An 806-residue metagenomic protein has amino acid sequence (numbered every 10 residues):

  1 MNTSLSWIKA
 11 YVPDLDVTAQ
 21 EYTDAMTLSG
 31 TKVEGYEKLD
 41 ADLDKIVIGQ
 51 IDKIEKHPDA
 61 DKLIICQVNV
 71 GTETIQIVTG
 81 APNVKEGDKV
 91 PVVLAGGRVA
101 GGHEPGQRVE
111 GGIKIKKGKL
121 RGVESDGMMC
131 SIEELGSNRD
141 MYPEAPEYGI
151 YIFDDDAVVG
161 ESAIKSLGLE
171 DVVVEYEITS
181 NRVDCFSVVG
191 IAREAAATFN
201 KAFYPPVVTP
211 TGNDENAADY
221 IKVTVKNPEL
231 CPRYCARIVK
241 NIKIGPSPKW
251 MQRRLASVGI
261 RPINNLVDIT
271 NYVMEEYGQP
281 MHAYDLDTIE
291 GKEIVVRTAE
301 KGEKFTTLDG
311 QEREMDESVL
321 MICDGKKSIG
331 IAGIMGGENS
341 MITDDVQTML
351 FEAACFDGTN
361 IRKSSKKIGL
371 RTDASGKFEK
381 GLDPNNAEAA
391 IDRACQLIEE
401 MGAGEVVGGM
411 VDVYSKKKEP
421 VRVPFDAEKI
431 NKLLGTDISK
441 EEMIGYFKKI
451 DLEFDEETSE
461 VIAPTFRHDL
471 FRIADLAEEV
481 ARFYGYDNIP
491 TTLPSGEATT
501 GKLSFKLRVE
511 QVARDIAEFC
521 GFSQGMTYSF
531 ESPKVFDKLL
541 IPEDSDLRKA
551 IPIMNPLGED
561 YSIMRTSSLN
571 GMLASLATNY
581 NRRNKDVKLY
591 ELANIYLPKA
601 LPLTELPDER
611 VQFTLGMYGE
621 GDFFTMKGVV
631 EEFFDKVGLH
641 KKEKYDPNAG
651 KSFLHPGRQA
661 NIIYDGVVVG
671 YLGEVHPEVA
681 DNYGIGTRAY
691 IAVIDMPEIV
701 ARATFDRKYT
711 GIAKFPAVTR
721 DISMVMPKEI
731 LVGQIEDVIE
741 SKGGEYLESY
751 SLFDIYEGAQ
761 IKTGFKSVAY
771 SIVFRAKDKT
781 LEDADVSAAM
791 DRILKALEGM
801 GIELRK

Functional and structural regions predicted by a protein language model:
M1-E215, L350, G369, D373 (+3 more regions): Phosphate-backbone binding interfaces of nucleic-acid-interacting proteins
N2, K449-L452, K599-L603, D608-E609 (+2 more regions): A carboxyl-terminal module marker
L5, D24, I64, F203-E303: Glycine/proline-enriched, intrinsically flexible loops and inter-domain linkers
D40-D44, G212-N213, A498-L503, T527-D546 (+2 more regions): Beta-rich nucleic-acid/ligand-interaction surfaces
I48-V78, V159, N264, T270-N339: Conserved mixed alpha/beta core segments that line enzyme active sites in large multi-domain catalysts
R121-C130, E134-G136, D140, A145-Y148 (+6 more regions): Mobile "lid/hinge" segments at catalytic clefts and subdomain interfaces of large enzymes
G190, V423-K585, R720, V773-R775 (+1 more regions): Extended, well-folded interaction surfaces typified by the phenylalanyl-tRNA synthetase beta subunit core
F199-V225, G402-I430, D437: Terminal amphipathic helices with adjacent charged low-complexity linkers/tails
